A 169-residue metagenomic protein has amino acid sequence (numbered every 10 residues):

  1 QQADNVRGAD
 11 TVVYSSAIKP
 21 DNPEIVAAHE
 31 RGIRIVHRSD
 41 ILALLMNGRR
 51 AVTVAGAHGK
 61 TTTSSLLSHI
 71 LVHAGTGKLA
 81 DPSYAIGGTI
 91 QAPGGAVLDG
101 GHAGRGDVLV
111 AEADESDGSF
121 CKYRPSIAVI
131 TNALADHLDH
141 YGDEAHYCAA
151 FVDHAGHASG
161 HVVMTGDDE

Functional and structural regions predicted by a protein language model:
D4-A9, S16-D167: Phosphate-binding loop of NTP-binding sites
